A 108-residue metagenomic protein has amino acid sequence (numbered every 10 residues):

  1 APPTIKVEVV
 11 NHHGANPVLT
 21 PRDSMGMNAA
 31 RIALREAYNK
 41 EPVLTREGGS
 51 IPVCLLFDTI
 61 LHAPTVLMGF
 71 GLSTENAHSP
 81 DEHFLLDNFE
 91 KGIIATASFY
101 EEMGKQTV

Functional and structural regions predicted by a protein language model:
A1-A97, E101-V108: Metal-dependent amide/peptide-bond hydrolase catalytic core, centered on the "pita-bread" metallohydrolase fold
